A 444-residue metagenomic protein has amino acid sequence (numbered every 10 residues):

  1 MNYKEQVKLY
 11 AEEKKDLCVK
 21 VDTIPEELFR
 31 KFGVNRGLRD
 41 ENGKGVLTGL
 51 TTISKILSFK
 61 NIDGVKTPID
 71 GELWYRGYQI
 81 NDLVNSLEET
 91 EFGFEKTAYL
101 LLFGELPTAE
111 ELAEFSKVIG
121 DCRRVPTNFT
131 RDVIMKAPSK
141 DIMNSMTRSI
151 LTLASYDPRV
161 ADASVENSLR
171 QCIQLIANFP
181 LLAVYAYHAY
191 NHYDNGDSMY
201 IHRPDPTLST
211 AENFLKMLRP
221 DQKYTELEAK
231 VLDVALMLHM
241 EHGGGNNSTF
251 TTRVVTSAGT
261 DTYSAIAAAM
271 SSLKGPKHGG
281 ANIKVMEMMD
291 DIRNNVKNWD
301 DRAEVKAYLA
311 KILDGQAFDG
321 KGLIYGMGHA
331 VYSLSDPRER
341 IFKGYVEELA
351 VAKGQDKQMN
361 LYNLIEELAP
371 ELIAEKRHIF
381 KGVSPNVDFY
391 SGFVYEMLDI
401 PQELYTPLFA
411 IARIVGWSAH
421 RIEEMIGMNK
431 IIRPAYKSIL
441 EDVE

Functional and structural regions predicted by a protein language model:
M1-E444: Non-transmembrane, aqueous-exposed alpha-helical and coiled segments at domain scale
